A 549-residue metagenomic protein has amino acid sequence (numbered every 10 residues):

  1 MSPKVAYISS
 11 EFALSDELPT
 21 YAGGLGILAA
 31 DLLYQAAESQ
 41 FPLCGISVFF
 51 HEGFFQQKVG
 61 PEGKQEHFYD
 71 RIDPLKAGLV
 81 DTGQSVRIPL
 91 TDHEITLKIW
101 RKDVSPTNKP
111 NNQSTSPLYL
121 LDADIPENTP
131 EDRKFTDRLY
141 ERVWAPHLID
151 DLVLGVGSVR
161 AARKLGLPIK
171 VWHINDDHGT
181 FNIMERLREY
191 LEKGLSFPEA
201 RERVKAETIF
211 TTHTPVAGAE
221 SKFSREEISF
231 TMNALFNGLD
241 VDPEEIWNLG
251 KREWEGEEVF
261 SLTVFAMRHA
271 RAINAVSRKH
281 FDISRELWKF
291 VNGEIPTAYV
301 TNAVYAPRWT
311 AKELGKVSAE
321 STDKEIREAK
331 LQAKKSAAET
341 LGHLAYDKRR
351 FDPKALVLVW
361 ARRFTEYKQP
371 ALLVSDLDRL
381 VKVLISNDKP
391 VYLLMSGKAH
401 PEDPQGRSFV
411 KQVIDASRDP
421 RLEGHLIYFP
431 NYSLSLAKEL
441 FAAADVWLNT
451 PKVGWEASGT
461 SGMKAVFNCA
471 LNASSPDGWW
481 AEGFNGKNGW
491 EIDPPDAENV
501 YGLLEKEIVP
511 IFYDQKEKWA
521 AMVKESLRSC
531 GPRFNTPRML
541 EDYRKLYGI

Functional and structural regions predicted by a protein language model:
M1-I549: Catalytic cores of carbohydrate-active enzymes across secretory and cytosolic contexts
